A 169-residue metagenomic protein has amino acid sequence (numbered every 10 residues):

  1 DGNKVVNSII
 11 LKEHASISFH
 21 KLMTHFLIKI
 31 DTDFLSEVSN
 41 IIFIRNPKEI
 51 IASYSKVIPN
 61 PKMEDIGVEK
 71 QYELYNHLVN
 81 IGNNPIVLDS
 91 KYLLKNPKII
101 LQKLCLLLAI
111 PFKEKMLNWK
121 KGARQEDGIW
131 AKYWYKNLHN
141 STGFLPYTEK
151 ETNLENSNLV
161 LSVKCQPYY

Functional and structural regions predicted by a protein language model:
D1, N84, Q166-Y169: Generic hydrophobic, helix-prone segments enriched in Leu/Val/Ile
D1-H14: PAPS-dependent sulfotransferase catalytic core
F19-K115, D127-G143: PAPS-dependent sulfotransferase catalytic domain
P111-Y169: PAPS-dependent sulfotransferases, especially Golgi type II membrane carbohydrate sulfotransferases
